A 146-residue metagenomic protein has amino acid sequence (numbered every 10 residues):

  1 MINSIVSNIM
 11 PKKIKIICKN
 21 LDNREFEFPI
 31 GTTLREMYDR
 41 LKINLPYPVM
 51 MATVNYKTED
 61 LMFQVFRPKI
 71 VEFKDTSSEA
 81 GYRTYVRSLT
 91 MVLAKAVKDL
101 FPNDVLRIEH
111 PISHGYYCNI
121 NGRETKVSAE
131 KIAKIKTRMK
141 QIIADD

Functional and structural regions predicted by a protein language model:
I9-R24: Eukaryote-biased recognition of intrinsically disordered, low-complexity regulatory segments
E25-I30, L34-E36, P46-V49, T53-E59 (+1 more regions): Long, basic N-terminal domains or extensions that often function in RNA/ssDNA interaction or organelle/cellular
L41-K42: Acidic, Ser/Thr
